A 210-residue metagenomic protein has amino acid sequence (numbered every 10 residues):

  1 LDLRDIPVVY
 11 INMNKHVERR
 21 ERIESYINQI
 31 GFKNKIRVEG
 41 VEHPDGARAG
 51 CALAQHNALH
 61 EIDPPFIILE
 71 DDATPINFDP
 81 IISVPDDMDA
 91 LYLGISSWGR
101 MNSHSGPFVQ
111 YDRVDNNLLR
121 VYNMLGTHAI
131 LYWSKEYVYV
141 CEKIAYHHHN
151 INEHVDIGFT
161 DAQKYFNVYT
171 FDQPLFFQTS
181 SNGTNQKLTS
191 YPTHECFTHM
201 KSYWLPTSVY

Functional and structural regions predicted by a protein language model:
L1-L69, A73-Y210: An acidic/histidine-cluster motif and surrounding catalytic segment that typifies divalent-metal-assisted enzyme active
